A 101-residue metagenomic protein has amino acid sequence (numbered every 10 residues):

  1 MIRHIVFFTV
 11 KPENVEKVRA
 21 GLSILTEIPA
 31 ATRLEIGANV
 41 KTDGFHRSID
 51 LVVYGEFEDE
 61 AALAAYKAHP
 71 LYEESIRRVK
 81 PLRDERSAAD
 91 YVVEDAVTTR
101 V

Functional and structural regions predicted by a protein language model:
M1-L51, E58-A68, Y91-V101: Short S/T/G/P-rich N-terminal loop/turn motif that feeds into the first structured element of a domain
A68, E73-E74: Long, contiguous binding/interaction regions
